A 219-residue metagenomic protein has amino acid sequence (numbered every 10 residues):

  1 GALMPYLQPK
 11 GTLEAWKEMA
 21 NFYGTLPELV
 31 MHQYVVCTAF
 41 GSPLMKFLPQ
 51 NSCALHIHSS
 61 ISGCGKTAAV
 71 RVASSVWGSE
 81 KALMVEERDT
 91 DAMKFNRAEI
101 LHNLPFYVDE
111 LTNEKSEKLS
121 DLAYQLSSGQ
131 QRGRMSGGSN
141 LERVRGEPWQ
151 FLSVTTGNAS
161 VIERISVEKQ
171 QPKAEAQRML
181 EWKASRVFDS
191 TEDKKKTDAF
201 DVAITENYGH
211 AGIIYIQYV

Functional and structural regions predicted by a protein language model:
G1-V219: Phosphate-handling catalytic cores of nucleic-acid transaction enzymes
